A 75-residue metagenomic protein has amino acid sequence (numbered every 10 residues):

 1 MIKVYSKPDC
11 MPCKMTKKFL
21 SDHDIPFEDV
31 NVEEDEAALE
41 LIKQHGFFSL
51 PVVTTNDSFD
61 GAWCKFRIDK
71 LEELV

Functional and structural regions predicted by a protein language model:
M1-H23: Local sequence-structure signature of Cys/Sec-based thiol-disulfide redox active-site neighborhoods
M1-K3, E28, S58-D60: Short active-site oxyanion
K7, F47, I68: ATP/adenylate-binding site constellation spanning eukaryotic-like Ser/Thr protein kinases, ABC-transporter
T16-F19, Q44, D60, L71-E73: Non-catalytic interaction surface on structured domains
I25-A38, F47-S49: Thiol-based oxidoreductase modules, predominantly thioredoxin-like and allied folds used for disulfide exchange
A37-L41, K70: Short acidic active-site motifs
K43-T54: Structural micro-motif
T55-V75: Non-catalytic, surface beta->alpha helical segment in thiol-disulfide oxidoreductase systems
